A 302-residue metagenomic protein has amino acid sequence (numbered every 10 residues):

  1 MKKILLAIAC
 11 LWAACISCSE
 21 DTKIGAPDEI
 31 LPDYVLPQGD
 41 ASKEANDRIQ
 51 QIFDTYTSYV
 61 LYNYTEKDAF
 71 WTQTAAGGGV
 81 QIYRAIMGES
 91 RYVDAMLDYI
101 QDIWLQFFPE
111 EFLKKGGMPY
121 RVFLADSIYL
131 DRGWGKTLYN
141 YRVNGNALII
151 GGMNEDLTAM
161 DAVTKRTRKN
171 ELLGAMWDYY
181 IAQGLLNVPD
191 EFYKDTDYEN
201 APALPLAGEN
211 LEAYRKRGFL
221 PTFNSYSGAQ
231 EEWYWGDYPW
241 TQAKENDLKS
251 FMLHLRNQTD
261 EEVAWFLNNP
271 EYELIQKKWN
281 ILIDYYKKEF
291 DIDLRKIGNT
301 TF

Functional and structural regions predicted by a protein language model:
M1-I4: Positively charged n-region of N-terminal signal peptides that target proteins for export
A14-S17: C-terminal motif of bacterial Sec signal peptides marking the signal peptidase cleavage site
S19-E111, F266-F302: Acidic/polar, low-complexity intrinsically disordered N-terminal segments immediately downstream of a Sec signal
I86-L97, V143, D161-N170: Solvent-exposed, acidic/flexible segments
D94-N146: Auxiliary, metal-adjacent structural segments of Zn-dependent hydrolase domains
D131-R166, K278-N299: Structured domain cores in non-transmembrane regions
L148-D197: Active-site recognition of the HExxH zinc-binding catalytic motif
E199-F302: Metalloprotease/metallohydrolase-associated module, dominated by Zn2+-dependent proteases
